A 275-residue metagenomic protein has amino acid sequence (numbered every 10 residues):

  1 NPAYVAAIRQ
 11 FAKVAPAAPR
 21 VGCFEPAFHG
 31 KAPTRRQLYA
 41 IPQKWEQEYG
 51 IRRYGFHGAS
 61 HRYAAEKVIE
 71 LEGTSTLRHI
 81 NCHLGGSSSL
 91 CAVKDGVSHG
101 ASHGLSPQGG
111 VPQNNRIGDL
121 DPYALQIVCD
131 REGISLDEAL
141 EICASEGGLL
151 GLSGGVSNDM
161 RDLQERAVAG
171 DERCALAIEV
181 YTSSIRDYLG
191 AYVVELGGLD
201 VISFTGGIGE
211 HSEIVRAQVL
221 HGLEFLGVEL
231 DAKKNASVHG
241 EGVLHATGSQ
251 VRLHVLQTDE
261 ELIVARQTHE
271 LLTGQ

Functional and structural regions predicted by a protein language model:
N1-G22, P26: Conserved phosphate-binding loops in N-terminal lobes of ATP-dependent enzymes of the actin/Hsp70/sugar-kinase
A18-V21, G197-G207: Short glycine-rich phosphate-binding loop at a beta-alpha junction
V21-F24, I80-S87, T205, L256-Q257: Short beta-strand segments
K31-R131: Glycine-rich phosphate-binding loop of actin/hexokinase-like ATP-binding domains
K94, H99-L136, E141, G206-S237 (+2 more regions): Catalytic phosphate/nucleotide-handling subdomain of diverse soluble enzymes
R131-A177: A mobile "lid/hinge" subdomain adjacent to the ATP/sugar-phosphate binding pocket shared across diverse ATP-dependent
A175, E179-L199, G209-Q275: Internal helix-turn-beta structural module
